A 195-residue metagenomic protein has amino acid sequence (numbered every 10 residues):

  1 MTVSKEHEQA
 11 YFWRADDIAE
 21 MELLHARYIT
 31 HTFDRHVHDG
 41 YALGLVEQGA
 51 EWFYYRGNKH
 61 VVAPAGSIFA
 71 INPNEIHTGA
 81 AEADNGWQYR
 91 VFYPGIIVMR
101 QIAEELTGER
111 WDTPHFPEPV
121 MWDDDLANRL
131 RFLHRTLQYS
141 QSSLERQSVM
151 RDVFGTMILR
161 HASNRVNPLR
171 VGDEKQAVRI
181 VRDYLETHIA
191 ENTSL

Functional and structural regions predicted by a protein language model:
T2-V3, E174: Alpha-helical interaction segments
V3-W111, R135, Y139-S140: N-terminal regulatory/effector-sensing and dimerization cores that precede helix-turn-helix DNA-binding domains
R110-A127, R131-L195: Short, Lys/Arg-enriched, Trp-marked, Pro/Gly-tolerant hinge/linker segments that flank
